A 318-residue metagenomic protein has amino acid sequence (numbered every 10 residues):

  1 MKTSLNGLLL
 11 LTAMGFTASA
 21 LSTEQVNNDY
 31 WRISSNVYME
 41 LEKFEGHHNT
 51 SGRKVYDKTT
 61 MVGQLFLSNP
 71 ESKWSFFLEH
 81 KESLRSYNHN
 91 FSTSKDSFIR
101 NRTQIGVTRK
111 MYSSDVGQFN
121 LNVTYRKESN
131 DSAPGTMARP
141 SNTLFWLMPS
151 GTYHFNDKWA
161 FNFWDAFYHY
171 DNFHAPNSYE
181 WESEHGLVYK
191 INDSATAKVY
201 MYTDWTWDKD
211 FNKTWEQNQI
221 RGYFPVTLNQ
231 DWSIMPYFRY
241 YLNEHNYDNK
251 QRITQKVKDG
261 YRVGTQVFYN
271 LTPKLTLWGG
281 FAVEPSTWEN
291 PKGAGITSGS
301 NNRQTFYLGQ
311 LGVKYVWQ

Functional and structural regions predicted by a protein language model:
L21-N88, K314-Q318: Short glycine/proline- and aromatic-enriched beta-strand/turn motifs that initiate or cap beta-hairpins
D29-M39, W74-L78, G117-V123, F161-F163 (+5 more regions): Transmembrane beta-strands of outer-membrane beta-barrel proteins
M39-H47, N69-E71, H80-N88, R109 (+7 more regions): Transmembrane beta-strands of outer-membrane beta-barrel pores
V55-M61, S97-T103, R139-L147, N177-S183 (+4 more regions): Residues that define the transmembrane beta-barrel architecture of outer-membrane proteins
V62-F66, Q104-T108, M148-T152, E184-V188 (+3 more regions): Outer-membrane beta-barrel architecture
L67-K73, M111-D115, Y153-W159, L187-A195 (+4 more regions): Outer-membrane beta-barrel strand-turn architecture
S86-K209, G293: Outer-membrane pore/translocation modules
V226, Y269, F281, N301-Q318: Outer-membrane beta-barrel "beta-signal"
